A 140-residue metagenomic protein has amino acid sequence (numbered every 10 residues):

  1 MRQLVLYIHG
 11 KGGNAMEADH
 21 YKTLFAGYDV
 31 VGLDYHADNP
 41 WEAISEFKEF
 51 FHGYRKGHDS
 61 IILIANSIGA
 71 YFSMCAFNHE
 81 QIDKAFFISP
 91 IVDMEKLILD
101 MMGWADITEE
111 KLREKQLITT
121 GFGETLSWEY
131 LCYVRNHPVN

Functional and structural regions predicted by a protein language model:
M1-N39: Short, surface-exposed "cap/lid" segments of acyl-processing enzymes
R2-Q3, H58-I61, D83: Short coil/turn segments at beta-strand junctions that form active-site/ligand-binding loops
M16-A18, F72-C75, K96-L97: Short glycine-/acidic-enriched loop or helix-start segments at secondary-structure transitions that form or flank
E17, A37-K56: Alpha/beta-hydrolase active-site loop
Y28-V30, I61, A85: Hydrophobic anchor at the start of a short beta-strand that flanks the dinucleotide cofactor-binding loop
I64-S73: Gly/Ala-rich beta-loop-alpha elbow adjacent to hydrolase catalytic centers
A76-E80: Aromatic pocket-lining residues of Rossmann-like dinucleotide-binding sites
I82-N140: The alpha/beta-hydrolase serine catalytic core
